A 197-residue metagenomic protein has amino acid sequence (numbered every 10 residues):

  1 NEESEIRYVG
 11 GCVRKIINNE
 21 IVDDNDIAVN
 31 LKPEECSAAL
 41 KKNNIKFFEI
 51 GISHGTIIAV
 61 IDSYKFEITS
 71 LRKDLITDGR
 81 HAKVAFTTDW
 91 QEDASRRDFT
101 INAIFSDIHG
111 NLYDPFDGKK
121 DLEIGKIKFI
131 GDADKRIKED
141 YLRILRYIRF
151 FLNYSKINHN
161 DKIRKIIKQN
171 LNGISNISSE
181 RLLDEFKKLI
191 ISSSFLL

Functional and structural regions predicted by a protein language model:
N1-L197: Catalytic cores of the polymerase beta-like nucleotidyltransferase superfamily and closely associated nucleotide
